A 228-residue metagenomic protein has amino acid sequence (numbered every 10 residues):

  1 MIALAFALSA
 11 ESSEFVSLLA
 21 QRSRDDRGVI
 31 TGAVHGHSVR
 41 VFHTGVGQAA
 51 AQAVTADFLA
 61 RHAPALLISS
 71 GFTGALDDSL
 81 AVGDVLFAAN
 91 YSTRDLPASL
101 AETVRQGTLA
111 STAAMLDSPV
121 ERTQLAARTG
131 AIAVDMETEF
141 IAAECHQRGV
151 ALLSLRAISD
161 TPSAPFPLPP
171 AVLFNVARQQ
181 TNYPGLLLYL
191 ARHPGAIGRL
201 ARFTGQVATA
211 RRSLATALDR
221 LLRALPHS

Functional and structural regions predicted by a protein language model:
M1-L19, V85: Short, conserved "active-site rim" segments that organize catalytic pockets and cofactor/ligand binding
I2, D25-S228: Glycine-rich phosphate- or other oxyanion-binding loops that anchor nucleotides, phosphorylated ligands
